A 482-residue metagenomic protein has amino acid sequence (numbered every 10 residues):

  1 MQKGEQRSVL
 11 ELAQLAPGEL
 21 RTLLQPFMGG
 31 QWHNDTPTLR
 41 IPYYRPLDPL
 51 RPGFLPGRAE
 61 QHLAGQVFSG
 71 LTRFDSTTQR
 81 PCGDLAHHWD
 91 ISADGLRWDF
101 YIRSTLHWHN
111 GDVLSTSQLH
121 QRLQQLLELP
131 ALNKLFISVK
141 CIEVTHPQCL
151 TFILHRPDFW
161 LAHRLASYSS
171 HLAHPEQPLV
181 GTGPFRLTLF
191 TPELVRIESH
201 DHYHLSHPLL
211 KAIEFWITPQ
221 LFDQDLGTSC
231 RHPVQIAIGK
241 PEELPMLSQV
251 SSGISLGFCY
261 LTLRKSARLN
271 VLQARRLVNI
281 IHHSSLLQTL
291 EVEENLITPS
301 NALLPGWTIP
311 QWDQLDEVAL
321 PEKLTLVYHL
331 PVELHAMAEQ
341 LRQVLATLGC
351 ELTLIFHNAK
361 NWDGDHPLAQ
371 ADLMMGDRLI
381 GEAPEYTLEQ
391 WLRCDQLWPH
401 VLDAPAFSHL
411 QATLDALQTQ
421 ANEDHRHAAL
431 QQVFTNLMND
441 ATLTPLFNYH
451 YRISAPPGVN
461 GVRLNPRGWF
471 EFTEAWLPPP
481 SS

Functional and structural regions predicted by a protein language model:
P17-P26, Q31-N34, R276-T308, A336-Q340 (+1 more regions): Detector for C-terminal structural segments
P42-I91: N-terminal lobe/hinge region of extracytoplasmic solute-binding protein
P46-E60, D112, L161-S167, Y449 (+1 more regions): A structural "hinge/loop" feature
P56, H88-A131: Aromatic- and charge-enriched surface segment that lines or borders ligand/interaction sites
A131-E176, P184-L189: Surface-exposed binding/hinge segments that line and control ligand-binding clefts or catalytic entry sites
E198-D201, G253-R276, T289: A bilobed periplasmic-binding-protein/Venus flytrap-type ligand-binding module shared by bacterial periplasmic
H202-P245: Ligand-site clamp/hinge motif
Q314-D377: Ligand/substrate-recognition segments at binding pockets and active sites
